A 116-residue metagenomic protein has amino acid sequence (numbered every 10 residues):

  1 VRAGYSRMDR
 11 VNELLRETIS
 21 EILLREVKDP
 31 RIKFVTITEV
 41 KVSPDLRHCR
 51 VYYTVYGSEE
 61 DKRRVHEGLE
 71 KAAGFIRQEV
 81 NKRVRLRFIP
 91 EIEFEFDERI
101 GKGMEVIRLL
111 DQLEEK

Functional and structural regions predicted by a protein language model:
V1-H48, T54-K116: Charge-rich, low-complexity N-terminal segments
